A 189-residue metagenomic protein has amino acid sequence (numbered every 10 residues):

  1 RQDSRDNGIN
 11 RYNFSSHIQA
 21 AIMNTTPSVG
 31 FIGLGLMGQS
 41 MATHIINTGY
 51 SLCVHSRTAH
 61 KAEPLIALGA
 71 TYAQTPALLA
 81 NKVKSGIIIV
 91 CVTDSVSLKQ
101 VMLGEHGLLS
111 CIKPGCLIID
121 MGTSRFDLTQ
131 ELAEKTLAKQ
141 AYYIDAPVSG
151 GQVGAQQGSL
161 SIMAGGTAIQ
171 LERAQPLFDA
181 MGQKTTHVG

Functional and structural regions predicted by a protein language model:
R1, N7-I22: Short, Lys/Arg-enriched N-terminal segments with co-localized hydrophobic residues within the first ~10-30 amino acids
I18, I22-V90, Q152: NAD(P)+-binding Rossmann beta1-loop-alpha1 motif at the extreme N-terminus of oxidoreductases
P27, C116, L160: Nucleotide donor/acceptor-binding cores
F31, T123-G189: Rossmann-fold dinucleotide-binding core
P76-Y142: Rossmann-fold NAD(P) dinucleotide-binding segment
